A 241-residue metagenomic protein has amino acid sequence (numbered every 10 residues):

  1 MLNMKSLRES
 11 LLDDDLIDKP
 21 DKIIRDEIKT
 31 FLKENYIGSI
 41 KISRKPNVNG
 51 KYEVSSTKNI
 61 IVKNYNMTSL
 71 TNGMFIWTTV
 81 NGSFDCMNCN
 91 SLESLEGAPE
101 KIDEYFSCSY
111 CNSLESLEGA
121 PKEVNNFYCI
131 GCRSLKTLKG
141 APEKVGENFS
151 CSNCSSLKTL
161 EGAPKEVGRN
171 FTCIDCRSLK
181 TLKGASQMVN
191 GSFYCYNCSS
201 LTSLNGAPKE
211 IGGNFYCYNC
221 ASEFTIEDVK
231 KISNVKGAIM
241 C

Functional and structural regions predicted by a protein language model:
E9-S55, K236-M240: The feature captures the LRR N-terminal capping module
E34-L92, G97, K101-E104: LRR N-terminal entry segment and analogous cap-like coil->beta motifs
N64-Y65, T78, C89, A98 (+6 more regions): Solvent-exposed loop/turn tips at the surfaces of repeat/solenoid architectures
L70-G73, L92-L95, L114-L117, L135-A141 (+4 more regions): Canonical leucine-rich repeat
W77-G82, P99-D103, P121-N125, P142-G146 (+3 more regions): Short "repeat-start/strand-capping" segments in structured domains, especially the N-termini of parallel beta-helix
L204-C241: Leucine-rich solenoid repeat scaffolds
